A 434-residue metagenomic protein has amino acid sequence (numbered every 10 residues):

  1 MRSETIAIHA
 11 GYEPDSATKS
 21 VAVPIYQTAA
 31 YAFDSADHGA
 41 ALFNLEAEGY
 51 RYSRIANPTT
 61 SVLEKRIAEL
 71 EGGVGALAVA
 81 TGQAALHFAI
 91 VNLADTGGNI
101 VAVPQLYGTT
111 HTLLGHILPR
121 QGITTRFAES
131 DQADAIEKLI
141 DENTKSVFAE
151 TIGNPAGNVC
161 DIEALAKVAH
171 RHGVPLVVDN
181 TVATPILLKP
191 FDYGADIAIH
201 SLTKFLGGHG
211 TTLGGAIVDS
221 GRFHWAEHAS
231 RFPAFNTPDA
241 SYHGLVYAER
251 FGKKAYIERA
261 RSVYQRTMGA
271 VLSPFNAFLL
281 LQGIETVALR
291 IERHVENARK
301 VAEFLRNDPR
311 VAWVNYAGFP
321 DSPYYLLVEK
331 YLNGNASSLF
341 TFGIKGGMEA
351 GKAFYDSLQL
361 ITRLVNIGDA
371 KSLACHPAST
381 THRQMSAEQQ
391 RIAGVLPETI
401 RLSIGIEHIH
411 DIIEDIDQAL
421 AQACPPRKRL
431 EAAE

Functional and structural regions predicted by a protein language model:
M1, G115, T124, E142 (+3 more regions): PLP-dependent enzyme catalytic core of the Aspartate aminotransferase-like
M1-A47, R429-E434: N-terminal glycine-rich, Lys/His-bearing helix-loop that initiates the first secondary-structure elements of many
R2-E4, A10-Y12, P58, G368-D369 (+1 more regions): Positively charged, small/polar-rich N-terminal and surface patches that mediate targeting and assembly and bind
A7-E13, A76-D308: Conserved PLP-enzyme active-site core in the AAT-like
A30, S35-H87, T109-I117: Conserved N-terminal alpha-helix of the aminotransferase class I/II PLP-enzyme fold
E48, V74, N276, L280 (+3 more regions): Short amphipathic alpha-helical segments
I152, T181-A183, F319, K345 (+1 more regions): Active-site beta-loop-alpha junctions enriched in small/polar residues
I291, R299, E303-I400, I404: Conserved C-terminal alpha-helix-loop-beta "cap" of PLP-dependent enzymes that closes/shapes the active-site mouth
